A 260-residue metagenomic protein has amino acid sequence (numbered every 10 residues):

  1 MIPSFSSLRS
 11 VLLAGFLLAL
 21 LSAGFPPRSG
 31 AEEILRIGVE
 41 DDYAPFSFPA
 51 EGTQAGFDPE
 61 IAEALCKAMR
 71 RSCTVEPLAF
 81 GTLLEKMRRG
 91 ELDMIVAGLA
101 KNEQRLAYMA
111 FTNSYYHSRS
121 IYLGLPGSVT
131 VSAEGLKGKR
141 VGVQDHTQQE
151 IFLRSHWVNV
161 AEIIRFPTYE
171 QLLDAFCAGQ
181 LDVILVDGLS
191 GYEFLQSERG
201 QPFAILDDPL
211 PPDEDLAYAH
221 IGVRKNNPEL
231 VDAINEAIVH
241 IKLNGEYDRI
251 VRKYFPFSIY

Functional and structural regions predicted by a protein language model:
I2-A14: Bacterial N-terminal signal peptides that target proteins for export
V11-G24: Bacterial N-terminal signal peptides
A31-L99, A107, R165, N244 (+2 more regions): Extracytoplasmic small-molecule ligand-binding "clamshell" domains of the periplasmic binding protein/Venus flytrap
G38-Y43, E76-G81, G90-N102, P126 (+5 more regions): Beta->alpha turn/N-cap motifs
E40-D41, Y116-G124, L195-V239, F255-Y260: Periplasmic-binding protein-like
D41-A44, Q54-K67, A100, I121-Y169 (+1 more regions): Bilobed "Venus flytrap"/periplasmic-binding protein-like clamshell domains and structurally analogous long
E63, K67, S72-G135, P202-E214: Acidic, polar ligand-binding/catalytic clefts
Q148-R165, P202-I205, N235-Y260: Ligand-binding clefts/hinges and TM-proximal coupling segments of bilobed small-molecule sensing domains
